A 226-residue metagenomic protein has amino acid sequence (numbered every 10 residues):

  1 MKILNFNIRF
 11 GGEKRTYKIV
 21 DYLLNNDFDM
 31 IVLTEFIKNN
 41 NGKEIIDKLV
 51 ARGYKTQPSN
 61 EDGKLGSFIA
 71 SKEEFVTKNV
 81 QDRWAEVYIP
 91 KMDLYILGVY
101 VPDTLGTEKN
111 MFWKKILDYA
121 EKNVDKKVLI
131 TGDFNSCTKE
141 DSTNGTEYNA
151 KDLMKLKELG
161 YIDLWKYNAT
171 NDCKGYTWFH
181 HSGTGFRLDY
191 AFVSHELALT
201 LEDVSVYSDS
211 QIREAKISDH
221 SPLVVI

Functional and structural regions predicted by a protein language model:
M1-Y22, M30, S67-I226: Active-site regions of metal-assisted phosphoester/phosphodiester hydrolases, unifying DNase/endonuclease modules
N26: Active-site charged/polar residues at nucleotide-handling catalytic sites that mediate phosphoryl, nucleotidyl
F36: Glycine-rich phosphate/pyrophosphate-handling loop used in enzymes and phosphotransfer proteins
N39-E44: Short, charged/polar "capping" segments at the starts of alpha-helices and the immediately preceding loops
I45-A51, I69: Glycine-rich loop at the start of a catalytic domain that most often binds anionic cofactors/ligands
V50-R52, L159-G160: Short, structured coil segments at secondary-structure junctions
K55-G66: A short, structured active-site edge motif that brings together acidic residues
